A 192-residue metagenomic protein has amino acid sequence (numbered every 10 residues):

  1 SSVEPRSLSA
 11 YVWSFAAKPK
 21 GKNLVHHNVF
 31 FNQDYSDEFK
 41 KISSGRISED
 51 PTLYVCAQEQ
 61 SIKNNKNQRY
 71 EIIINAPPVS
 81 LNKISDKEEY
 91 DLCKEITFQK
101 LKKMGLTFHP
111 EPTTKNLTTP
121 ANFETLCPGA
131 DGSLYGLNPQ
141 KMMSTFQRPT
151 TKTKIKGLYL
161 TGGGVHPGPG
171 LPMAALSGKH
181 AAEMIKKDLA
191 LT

Functional and structural regions predicted by a protein language model:
S1-N65: Mid-domain catalytic core of redox enzymes that form a hydrophobic substrate pocket/lid adjacent to a catalytic redox
F15, I72, L101, L158 (+2 more regions): Hydrophobic, well-ordered secondary-structure elements that form the walls of internal hydrophobic environments
A16-K18, N64-K100: Conserved FAD/dinucleotide-binding core of flavoprotein oxidoreductases
K20-G21, D86-T125: Flavin-binding catalytic cores
Y54, T107-P167: A glycine-rich dinucleotide-binding beta-alpha-beta segment and adjacent secondary-structure elements that constitute
S61-N67, P149-K154: Short glycine/proline-enriched loop/turn "hinge" motifs that connect secondary-structure elements and lie
G163-K186: A conserved FAD-binding loop/helix module that cradles the flavin
K186-T192: Active-site-proximal substrate-binding core of FAD-dependent oxidoreductases
